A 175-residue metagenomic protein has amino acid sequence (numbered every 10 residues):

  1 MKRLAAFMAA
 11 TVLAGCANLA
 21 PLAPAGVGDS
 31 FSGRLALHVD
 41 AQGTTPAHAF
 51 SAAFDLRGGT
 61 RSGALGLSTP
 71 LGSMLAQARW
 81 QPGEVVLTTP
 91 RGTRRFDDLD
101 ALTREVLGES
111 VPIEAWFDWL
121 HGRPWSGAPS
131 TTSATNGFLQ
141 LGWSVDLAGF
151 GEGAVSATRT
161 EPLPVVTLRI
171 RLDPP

Functional and structural regions predicted by a protein language model:
M1-N18: Sec-dependent bacterial lipoprotein signal peptides
A14-F31: Bacterial Sec signal peptide processing site at the extreme N-terminus
A17-N18, D40, T89, R94-L99 (+1 more regions): Mature, soluble, non-transmembrane domains
F31-L75: Post-signal-peptide N-terminal segment of Sec-exported extracytoplasmic proteins
H48-A52, M74-A76, R94-R95, V166-I170: Short beta-strand segments
G63-L67, L87-T89, A157: Short hydrophobic/aromatic-rich beta-strand segments that constitute the beta-sheet cores of beta-sandwich/beta-barrel
T69-L102: Mid-chain, structured segments of secreted extracytoplasmic proteins
